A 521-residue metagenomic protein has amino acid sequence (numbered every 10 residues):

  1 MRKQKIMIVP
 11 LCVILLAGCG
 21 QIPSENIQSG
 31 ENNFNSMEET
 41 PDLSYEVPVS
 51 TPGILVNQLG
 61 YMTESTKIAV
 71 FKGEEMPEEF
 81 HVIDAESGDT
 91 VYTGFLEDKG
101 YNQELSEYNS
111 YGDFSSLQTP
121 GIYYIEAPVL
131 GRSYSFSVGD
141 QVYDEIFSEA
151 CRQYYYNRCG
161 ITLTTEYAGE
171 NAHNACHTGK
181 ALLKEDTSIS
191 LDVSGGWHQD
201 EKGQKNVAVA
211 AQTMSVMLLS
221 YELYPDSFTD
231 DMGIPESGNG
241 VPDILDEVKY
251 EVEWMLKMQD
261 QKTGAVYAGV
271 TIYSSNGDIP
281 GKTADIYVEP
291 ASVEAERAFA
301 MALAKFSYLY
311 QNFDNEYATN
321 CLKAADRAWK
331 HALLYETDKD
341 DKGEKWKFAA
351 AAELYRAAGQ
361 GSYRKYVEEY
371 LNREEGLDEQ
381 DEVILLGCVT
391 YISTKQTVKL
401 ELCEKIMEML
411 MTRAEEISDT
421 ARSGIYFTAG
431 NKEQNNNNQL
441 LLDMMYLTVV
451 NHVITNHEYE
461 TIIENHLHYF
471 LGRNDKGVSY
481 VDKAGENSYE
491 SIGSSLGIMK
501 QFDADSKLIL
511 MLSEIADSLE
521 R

Functional and structural regions predicted by a protein language model:
M1-M7: Bacterial N-terminal signal peptides that target proteins for export
L16-G18: C-terminal motif of bacterial Sec signal peptides marking the signal peptidase cleavage site
G20-I27: Bacterial lipoprotein signal-peptidase II cleavage site
I22, L55-L130, R152, Y156-S215 (+5 more regions): Aromatic (Trp/Tyr) and acidic
G30-S50: N-terminal low-complexity, Pro/Thr/Ser-rich intrinsically disordered segments that act as propeptides or flexible
Y45-S50, S133-Y167: Low-complexity, Pro/Ser/Thr- and charge-rich linker/hinge segments at domain boundaries
E236-G240: Acidic, glycine-anchored loop motifs typical of Ca2+
P242-T263: Carboxylate/His-rich catalytic cores and anion/metal-binding grooves
